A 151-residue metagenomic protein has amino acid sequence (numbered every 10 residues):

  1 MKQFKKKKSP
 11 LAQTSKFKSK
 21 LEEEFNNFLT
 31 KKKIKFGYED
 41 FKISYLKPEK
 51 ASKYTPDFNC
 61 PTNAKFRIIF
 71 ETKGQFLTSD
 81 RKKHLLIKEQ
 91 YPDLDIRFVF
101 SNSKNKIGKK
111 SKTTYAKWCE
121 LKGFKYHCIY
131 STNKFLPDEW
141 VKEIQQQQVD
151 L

Functional and structural regions predicted by a protein language model:
M1-F4, K8, Q13, T113-L151: Charged phosphate-binding loop/patch that engages nucleotide di/tri-phosphates or the phosphate backbone of nucleic
K6-K18, F28-F66, T72-R81, K88-E89 (+1 more regions): Active-site metal-binding core of divalent-cation-utilizing nuclease and nuclease-like domains
F17-E24, K83, S111: Conserved alpha-helical elements of sugar-nucleotide-dependent glycosyltransferases
N26-N27, N59, N63, N102-N105 (+1 more regions): Detector for Asparagine
E39-F41, V99-S101, I129-T132: Conserved beta-strand termini and adjacent loop/short-helix elements that scaffold enzyme active sites in alpha/beta
S44-L46, N105-K106, S131-D138: A short acidic, often aromatic-flanked loop/helix-cap motif at beta-alpha or helix-coil junctions that lines enzyme
G74-Y126: Catalytic cores of nucleic-acid endonucleases
